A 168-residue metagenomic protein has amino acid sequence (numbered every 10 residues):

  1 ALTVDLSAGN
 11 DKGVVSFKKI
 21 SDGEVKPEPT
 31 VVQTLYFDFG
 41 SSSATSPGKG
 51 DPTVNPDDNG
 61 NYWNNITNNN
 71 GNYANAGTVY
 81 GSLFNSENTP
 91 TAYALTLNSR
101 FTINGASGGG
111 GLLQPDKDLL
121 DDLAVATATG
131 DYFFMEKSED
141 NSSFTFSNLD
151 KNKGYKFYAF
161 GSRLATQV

Functional and structural regions predicted by a protein language model:
A1-L2, K153: Short tyrosine-centred short linear motifs in exposed loops/low-complexity segments
T3-K137: Low-complexity, Gly/Ser/Thr/Pro- and Asn/Asp-enriched, turn/coil-prone segments that serve as flexible N-terminal
N10, N152, R163-A165: Short proline/glycine-enriched turn/loop motifs at strand-loop junctions of beta-rich domains
S41-S43, D150, R163: Short, flexible loop/turn elements at secondary-structure junctions
F144-F146, G161-V168: Short, surface-exposed beta-strand/strand-loop-strand elements in extracellular ectodomains
L149-F157: Extended extracellular/luminal ectodomain segments enriched in beta-structured repeat modules
